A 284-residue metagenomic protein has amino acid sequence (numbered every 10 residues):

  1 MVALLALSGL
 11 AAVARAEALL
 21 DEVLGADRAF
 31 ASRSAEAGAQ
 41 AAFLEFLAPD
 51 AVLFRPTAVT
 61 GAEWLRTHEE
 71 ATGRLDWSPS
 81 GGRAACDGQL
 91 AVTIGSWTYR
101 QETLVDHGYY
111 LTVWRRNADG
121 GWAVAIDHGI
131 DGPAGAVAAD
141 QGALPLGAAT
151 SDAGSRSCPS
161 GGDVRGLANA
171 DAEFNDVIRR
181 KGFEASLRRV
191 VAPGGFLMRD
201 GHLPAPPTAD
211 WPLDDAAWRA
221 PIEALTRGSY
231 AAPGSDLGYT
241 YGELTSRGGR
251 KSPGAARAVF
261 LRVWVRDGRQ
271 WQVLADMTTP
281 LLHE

Functional and structural regions predicted by a protein language model:
M1-G9: Bacterial N-terminal signal peptides
V13-Q40, E45-F46, G132-A185, R189: Short, low-complexity N-terminal intrinsically disordered segments enriched in polar/charged residues
A18, E22-V23, R199-H202, D214-E284: C-terminal functional regions that serve as terminal interaction/effector modules
F30-A31, W77, L90-I94, L111-W114 (+6 more regions): Short, structured motif recognition centered on aromatic/hydrophobic residues
E36-E63, R180-D210: Short, well-ordered alpha-helical segments enriched in acidic and aromatic residues
L47, T57, S96-W97, T112 (+5 more regions): A mature extracytoplasmic/lumenal domain signature
T57, L65-H107, W211-S252: Surface-exposed, charged secondary-structure patches
H107-A148, R257-L282: Short beta-strand edge/turn micro-motifs at domain boundaries
